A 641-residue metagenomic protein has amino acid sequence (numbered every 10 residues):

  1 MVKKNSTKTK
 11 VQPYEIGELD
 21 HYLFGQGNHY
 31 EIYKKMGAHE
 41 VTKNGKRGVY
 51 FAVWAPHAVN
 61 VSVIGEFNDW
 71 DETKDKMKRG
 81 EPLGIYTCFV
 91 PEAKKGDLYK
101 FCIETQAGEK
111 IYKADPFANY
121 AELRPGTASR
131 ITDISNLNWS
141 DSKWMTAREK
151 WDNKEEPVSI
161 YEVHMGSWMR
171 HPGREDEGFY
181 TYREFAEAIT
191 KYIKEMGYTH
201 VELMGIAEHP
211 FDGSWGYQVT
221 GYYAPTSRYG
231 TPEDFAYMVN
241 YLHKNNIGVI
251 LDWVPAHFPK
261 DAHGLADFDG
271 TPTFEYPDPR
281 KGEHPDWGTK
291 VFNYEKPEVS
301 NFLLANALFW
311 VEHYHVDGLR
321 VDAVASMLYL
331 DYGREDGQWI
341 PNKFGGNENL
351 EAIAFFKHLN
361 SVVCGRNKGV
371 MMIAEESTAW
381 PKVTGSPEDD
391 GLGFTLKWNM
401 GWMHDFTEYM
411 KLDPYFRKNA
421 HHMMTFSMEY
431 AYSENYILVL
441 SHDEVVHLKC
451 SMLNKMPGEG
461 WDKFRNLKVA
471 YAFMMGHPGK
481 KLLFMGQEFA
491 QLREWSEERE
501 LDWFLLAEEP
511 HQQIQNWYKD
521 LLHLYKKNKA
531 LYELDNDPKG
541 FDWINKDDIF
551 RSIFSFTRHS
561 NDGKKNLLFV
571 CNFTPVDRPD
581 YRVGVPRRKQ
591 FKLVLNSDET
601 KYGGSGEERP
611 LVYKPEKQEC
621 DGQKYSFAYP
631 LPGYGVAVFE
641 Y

Functional and structural regions predicted by a protein language model:
M1-P157, Y182-I193, G197, W461-F464 (+2 more regions): Carbohydrate-interacting/catalytic domains
A55-H57, E81, E92, H164-M169 (+9 more regions): Short, flexible loop/turn elements at secondary-structure junctions
K78, F211-G216, K260-D267, T384 (+2 more regions): Short glycine-biased active-site loop of nucleotidyltransferases that positions the nucleotide triphosphate and helps
K110-I111, M169-H171, H209-D212, H257-K260 (+6 more regions): Short catalytic/ligand-binding loop motif for oxyanion handling, primarily in non-cytosolic enzymes, centered on
P125, H315-D317, E335-E498, L505 (+3 more regions): Conserved alpha/beta catalytic core and glycan-binding cleft of carbohydrate-active enzymes
M145-E155, H164-E348: Substrate-binding/active-site clefts of carbohydrate-active enzymes
